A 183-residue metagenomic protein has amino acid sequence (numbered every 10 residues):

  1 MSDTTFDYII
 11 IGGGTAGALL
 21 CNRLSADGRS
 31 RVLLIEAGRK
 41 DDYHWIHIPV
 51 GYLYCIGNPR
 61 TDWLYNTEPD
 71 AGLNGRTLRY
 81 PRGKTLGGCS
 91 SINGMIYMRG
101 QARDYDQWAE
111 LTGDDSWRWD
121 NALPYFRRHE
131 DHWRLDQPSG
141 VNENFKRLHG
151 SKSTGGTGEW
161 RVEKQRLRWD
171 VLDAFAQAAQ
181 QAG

Functional and structural regions predicted by a protein language model:
M1-G183: N-terminal redox-cofactor-binding region of secreted/periplasmic oxidoreductases
